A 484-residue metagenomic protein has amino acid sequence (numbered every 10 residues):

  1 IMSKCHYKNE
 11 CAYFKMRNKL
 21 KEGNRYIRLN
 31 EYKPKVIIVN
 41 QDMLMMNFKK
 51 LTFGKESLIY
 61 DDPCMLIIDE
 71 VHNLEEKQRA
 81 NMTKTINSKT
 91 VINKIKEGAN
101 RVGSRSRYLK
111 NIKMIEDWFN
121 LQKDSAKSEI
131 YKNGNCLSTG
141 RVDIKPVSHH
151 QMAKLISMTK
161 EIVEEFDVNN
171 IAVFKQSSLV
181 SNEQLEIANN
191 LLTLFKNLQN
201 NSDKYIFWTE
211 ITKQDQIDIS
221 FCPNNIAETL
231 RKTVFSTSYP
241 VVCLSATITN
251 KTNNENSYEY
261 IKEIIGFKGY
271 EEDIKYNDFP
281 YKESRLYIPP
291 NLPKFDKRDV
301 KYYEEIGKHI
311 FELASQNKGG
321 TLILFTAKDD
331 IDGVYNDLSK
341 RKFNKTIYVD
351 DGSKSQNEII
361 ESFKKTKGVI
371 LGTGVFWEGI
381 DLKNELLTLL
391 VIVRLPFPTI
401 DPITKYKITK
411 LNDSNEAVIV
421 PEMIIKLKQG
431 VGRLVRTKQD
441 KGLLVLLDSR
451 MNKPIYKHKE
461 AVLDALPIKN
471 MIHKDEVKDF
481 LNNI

Functional and structural regions predicted by a protein language model:
I1-N18, E31, K35, F48-L66 (+3 more regions): Conserved coupling segment at the C-terminus of the helicase ATP-binding
K15, L20-E22, T373: Phosphate-interacting basic helix/loop segments used at nucleotide- and nucleic-acid interfaces
K35-Q41: Extended, Lys/Arg-enriched charged tracts that mediate electrostatic binding to polyanionic substrates
D42-M43, H72-N73, W377: Catalytic acidic motif of RecA-like/P-loop NTPases
K268-D273, S339-I360: Conserved RecA-like helicase motor-core motifs
P290-V300, D351-N452: Conserved RecA-like P-loop NTPase helicase motor core
V445-I484: N-terminal targeting/trafficking signals and adjacent low-complexity tails
